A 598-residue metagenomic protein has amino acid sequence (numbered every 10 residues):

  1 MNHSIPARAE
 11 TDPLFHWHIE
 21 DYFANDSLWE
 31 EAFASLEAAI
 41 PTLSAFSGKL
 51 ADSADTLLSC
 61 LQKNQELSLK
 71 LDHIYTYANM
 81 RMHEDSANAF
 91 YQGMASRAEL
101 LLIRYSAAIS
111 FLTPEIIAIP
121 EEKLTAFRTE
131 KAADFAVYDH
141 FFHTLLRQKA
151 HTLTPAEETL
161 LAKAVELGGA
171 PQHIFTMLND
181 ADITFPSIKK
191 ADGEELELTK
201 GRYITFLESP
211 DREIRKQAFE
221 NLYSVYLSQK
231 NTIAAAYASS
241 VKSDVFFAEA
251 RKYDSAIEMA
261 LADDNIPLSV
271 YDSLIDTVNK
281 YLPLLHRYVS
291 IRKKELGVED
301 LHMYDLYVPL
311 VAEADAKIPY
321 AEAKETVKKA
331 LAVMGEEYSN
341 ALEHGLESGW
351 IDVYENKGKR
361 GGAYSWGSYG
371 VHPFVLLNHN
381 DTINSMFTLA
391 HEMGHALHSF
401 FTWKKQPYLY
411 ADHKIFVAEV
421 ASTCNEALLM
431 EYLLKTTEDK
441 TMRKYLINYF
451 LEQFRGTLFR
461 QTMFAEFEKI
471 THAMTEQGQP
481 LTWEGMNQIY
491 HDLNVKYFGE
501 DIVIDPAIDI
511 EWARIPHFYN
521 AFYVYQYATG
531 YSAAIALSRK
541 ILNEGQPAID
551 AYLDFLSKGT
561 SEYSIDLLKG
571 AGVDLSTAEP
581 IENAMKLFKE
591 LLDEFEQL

Functional and structural regions predicted by a protein language model:
M1-E313: A well-structured
I5, A9-T11, A24, L112 (+10 more regions): C-terminal, non-catalytic "cap/extension" segments appended to globular domains
K252, N380-F400, S422, A427 (+2 more regions): Active-site recognition of the HExxH zinc-binding catalytic motif
E295-V333, S339, H398, L451-T457 (+2 more regions): Long, K/E/R/D-enriched contiguous segments that form extended
A316-I318, G370-A390: Short pre-active-site segment immediately N-terminal to the catalytic Zn-binding motif
A316-I318, I351-V371: Catalytic zinc-binding patch centered on the HExxH motif and its immediate surroundings that defines zinc-dependent
K329-N340, W366, H395, S399-P407 (+1 more regions): Conserved helix-loop functional segments at active or binding sites
H413-M442, F450-E452, G456, G530: Post-HExxH zinc-binding segment in Zn-dependent metallohydrolases
